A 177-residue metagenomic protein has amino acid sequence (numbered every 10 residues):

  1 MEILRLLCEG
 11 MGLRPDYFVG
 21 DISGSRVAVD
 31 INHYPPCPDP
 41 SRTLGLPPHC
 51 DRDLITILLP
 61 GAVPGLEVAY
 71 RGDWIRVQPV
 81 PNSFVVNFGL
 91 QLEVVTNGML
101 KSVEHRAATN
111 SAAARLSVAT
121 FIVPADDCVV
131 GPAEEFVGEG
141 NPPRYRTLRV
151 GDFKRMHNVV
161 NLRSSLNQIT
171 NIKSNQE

Functional and structural regions predicted by a protein language model:
M1-E177: C-terminal flanking tails of non-heme Fe-dependent oxygenases
